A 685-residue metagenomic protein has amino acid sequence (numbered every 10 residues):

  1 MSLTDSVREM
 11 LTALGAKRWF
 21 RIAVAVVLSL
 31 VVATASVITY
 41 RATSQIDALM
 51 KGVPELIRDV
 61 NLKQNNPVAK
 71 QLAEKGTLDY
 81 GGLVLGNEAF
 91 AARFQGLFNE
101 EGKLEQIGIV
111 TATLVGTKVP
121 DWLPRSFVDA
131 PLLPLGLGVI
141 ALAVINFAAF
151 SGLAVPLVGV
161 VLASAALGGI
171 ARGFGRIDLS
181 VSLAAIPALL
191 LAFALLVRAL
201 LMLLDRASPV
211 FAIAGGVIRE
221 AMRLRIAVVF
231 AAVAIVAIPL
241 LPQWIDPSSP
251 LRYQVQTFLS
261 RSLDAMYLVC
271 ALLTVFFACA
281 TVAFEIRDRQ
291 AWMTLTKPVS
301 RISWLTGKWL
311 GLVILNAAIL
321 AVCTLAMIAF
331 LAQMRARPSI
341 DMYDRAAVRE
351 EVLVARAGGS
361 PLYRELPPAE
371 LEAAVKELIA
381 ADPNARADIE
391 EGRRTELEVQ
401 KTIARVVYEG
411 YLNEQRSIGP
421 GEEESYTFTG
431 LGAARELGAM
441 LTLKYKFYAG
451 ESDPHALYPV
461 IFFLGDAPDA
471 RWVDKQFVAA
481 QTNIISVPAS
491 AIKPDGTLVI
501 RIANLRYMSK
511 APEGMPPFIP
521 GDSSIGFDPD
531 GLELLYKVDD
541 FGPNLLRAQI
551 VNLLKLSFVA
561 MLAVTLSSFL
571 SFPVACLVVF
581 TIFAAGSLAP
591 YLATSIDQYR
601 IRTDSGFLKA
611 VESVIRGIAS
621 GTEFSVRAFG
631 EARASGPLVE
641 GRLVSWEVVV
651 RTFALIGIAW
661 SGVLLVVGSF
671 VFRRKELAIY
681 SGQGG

Functional and structural regions predicted by a protein language model:
M1-R8, A199-A212, L535-D539, I550-L556: Short, membrane-interfacial amphipathic segments enriched in basic
S2-L11, S29-G138, G152-L189, A207 (+5 more regions): Terminal transmembrane helical anchor/hairpin motif
S6-G15, A214-I218, V282-G311, R547 (+2 more regions): Helix-loop-helix units of permease transmembrane domains in multi-pass membrane transporters, especially ABC
G15-A23, R219-A232, P573-V578: Membrane-interface helix starts
L157-S164, F230-A237, A575-G586: Central hydrophobic cores of alpha-helical transmembrane segments in multi-pass integral membrane proteins
M222-F230, C270, R301-I328, M561: Selective transmembrane-helix segments that form parts of the transport pathway or gating/packing helices in multipass
S262-F284, I319: Long, hydrophobic alpha-helical segments
A271-A278, A291, A326, L562 (+2 more regions): Hydrophobic/aromatic residues in alpha-helical transmembrane segments
